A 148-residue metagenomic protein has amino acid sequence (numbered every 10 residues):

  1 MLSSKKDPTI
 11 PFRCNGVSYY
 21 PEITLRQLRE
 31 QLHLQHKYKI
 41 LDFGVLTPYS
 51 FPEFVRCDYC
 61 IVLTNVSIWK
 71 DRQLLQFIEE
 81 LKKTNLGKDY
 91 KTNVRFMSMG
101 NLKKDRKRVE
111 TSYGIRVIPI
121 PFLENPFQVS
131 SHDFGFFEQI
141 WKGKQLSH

Functional and structural regions predicted by a protein language model:
M1-Y38, V45-P48, V55, L123-Q128: P-loop/Walker-type NTP enzyme "switch/lid" segment
D7-I10, W69-D71, N101-R108: Short, charged/polar "capping" segments at the starts of alpha-helices and the immediately preceding loops
T24, F43-T47, S67-I68, G100-L102: Short beta->alpha connector loops
I40-D42, C60-V66, V94-G100, I120-P121: Conserved beta-strand segments of the P-loop GTPase G domain that flank and frequently precede/overlap
L46-I68: Inter-motif core of Ras-like GTPase G domains
P48, R72-N85, L102-D105: A short, acidic, amphipathic alpha-helical segment used as a generic capping/interface helix at domain edges
K70-E79, P126-H132: Short, charged, surface-exposed secondary-structure boundary motifs
K83, K88-H148: C-terminal lobe/tail of nucleotide-utilizing enzymes
